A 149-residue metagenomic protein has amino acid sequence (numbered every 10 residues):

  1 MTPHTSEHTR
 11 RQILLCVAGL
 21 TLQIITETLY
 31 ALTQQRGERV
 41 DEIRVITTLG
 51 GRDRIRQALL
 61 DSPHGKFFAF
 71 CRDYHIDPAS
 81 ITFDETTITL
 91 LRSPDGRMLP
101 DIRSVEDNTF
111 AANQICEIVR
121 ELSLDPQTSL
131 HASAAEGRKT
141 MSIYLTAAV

Functional and structural regions predicted by a protein language model:
M1-L130, I143-V149: Long, low-complexity, Lys/Arg-enriched
